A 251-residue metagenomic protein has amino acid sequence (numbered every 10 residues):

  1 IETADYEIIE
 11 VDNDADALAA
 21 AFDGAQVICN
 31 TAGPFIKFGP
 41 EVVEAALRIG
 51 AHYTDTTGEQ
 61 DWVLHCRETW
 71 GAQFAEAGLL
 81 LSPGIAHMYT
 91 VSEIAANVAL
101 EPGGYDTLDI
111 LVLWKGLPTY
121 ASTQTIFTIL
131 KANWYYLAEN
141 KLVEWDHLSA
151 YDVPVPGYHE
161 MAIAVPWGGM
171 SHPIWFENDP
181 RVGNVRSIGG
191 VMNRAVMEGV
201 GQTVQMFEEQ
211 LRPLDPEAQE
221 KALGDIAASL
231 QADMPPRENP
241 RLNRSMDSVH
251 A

Functional and structural regions predicted by a protein language model:
E2-H65: NAD(P)H-binding glycine-rich loop region in Rossmannoid oxidoreductase-like domains and their noncatalytic homologs
D5-E7, H52, L80, G183-R186: Conserved beta-strand segments of alpha/beta enzyme cores
A45-A46, E68-Q73, N97-L100, V200-V204: Short low-complexity, flexible loop/linker segments enriched in glycine and/or proline with clustered acidic
T57-L80: Rossmann-fold NAD(P)-binding glycine/threonine-rich loop
Q60-D61, M88, V191: Conserved beta-strand edge residues that scaffold enzyme active sites
Q73, A77-K115: Adenosine-phosphate binding glycine-rich loop
E101-A251: C-terminal catalytic/substrate-binding lobe primarily of soluble NAD(P)-dependent oxidoreductases
